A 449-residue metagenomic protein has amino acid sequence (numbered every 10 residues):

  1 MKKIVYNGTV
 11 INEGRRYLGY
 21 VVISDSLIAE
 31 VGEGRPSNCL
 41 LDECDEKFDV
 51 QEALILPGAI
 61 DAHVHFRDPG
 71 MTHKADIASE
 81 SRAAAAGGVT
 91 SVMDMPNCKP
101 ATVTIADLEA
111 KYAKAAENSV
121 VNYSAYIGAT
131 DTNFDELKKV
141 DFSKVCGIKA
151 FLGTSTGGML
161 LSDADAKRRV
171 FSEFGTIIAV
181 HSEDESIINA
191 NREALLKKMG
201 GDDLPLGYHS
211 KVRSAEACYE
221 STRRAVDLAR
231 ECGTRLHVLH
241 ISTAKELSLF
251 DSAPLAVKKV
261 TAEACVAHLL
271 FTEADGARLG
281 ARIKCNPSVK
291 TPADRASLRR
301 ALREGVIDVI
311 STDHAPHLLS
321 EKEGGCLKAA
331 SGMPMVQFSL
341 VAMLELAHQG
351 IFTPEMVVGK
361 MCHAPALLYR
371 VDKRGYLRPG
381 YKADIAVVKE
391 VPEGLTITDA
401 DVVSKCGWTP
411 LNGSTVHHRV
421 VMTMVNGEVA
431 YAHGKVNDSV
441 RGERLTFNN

Functional and structural regions predicted by a protein language model:
M1-I4, V10-P57, N437: Histidine-rich, glycine-flanked metal-binding segment
G8, G325, P379-T446: C-terminal cap of metal-dependent C-N hydrolases
A53-N118: Metal-associated gating/positioning segment near the N- to mid-region
G58-P69, A179-E183, I241, T312: Histidine-centered catalytic micro-motifs
D94, S124-I127, R235-H240: Short catalytic-loop micro-motif centered on adjacent basic/acidic residues
A113-A129: A glycine-rich helix N-cap at a beta->alpha junction
D135-I310: Histidine/acidic residue-rich metal-binding segments in metalloenzymes
D203-R224, L228-G233, R303-E304, D308-I310 (+1 more regions): His/Asp/Glu-enriched, well-ordered alpha-helical/loop segment that forms or immediately abuts the divalent-metal
